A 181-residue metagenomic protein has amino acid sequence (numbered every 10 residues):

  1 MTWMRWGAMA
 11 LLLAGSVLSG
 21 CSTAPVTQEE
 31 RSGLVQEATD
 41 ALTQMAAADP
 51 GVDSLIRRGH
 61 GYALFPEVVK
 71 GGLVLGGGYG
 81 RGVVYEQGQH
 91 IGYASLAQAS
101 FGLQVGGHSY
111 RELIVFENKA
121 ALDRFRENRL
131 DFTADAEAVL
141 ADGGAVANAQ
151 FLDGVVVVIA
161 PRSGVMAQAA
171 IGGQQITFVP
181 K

Functional and structural regions predicted by a protein language model:
M1-A10: Bacterial N-terminal signal peptides that target proteins for export
V17-G20: C-terminal motif of bacterial Sec signal peptides marking the signal peptidase cleavage site
S22-K181: Small-residue-enriched, tightly packed secondary-structure blocks
